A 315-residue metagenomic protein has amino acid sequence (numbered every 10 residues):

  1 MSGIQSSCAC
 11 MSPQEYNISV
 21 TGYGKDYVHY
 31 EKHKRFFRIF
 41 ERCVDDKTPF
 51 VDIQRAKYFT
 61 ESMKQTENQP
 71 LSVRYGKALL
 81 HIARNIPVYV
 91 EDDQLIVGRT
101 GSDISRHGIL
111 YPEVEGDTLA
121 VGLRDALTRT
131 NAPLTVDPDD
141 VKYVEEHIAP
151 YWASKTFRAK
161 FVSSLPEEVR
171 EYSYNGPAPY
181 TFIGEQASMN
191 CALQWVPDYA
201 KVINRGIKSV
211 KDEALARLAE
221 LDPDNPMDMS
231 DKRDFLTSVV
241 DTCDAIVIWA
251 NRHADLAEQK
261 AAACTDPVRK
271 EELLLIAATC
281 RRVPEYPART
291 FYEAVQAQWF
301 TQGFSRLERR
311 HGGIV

Functional and structural regions predicted by a protein language model:
M1-R217: Long, non-catalytic protein-protein interaction scaffolds
Y199-V315: Structured, charged N-terminal subsegments at the starts of enzyme catalytic cores and at intra-chain domain/subunit
